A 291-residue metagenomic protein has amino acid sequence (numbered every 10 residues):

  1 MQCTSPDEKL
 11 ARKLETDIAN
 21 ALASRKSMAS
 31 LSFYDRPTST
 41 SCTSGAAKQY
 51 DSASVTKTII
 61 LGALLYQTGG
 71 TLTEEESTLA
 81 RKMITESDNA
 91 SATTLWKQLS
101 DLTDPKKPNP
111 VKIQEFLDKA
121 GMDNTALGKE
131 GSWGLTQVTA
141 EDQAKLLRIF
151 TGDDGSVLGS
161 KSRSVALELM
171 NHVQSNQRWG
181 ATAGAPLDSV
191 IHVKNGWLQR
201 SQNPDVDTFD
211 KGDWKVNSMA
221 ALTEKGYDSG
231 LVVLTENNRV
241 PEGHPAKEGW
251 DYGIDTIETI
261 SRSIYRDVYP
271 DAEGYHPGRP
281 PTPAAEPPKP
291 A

Functional and structural regions predicted by a protein language model:
M1-T4, T40-G45, I59-L65, T93 (+1 more regions): Acidic/histidine-rich, surface-exposed loop or edge segments in extracytoplasmic proteins
C3-A29, R36-T38, S100-A291: Penicillin-recognizing serine hydrolase domain
S39, Q49-L72, M83, L231: Active-site SXXK
C42-A46, E76-S77, D88-K97, A126-G131: Flexible glycine/proline-enriched surface loops and loop-helix/loop-strand junctions
G45-Q49, N217: N-terminal post-signal-peptidase region of extra-cytosolic proteins
A53-I59, E86, L135-E141: Aromatic- and histidine-enriched alpha-helix N-cap/loop-to-helix transition segments that scaffold the rims
I60-L64, L95, Q143-F150: Buried hydrophobic packing segments
Y66-A90, W96-K107, V111, K119: Active-site-proximal loop and beta-strand segments within enzyme catalytic domains
